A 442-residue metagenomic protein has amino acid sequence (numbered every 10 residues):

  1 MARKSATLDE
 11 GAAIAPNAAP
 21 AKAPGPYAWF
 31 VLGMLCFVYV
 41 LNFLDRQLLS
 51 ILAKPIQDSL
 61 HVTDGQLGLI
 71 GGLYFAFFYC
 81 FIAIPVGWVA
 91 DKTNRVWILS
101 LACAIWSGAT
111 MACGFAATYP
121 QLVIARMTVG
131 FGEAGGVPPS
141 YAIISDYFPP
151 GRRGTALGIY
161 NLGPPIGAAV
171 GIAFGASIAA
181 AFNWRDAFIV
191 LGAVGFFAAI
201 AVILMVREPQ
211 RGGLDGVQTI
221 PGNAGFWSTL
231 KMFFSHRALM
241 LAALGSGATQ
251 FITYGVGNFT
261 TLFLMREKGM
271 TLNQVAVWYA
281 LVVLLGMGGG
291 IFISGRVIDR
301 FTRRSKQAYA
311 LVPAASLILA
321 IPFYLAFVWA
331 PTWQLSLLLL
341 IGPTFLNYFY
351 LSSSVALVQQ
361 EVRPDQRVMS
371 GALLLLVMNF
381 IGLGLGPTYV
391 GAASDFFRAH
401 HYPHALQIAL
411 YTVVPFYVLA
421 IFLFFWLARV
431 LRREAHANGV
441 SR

Functional and structural regions predicted by a protein language model:
N17-G25, Q210-A243, E267: Juxtamembrane intracellular "pre-TM" segments in multi-pass secondary transporters
L49-S50, R237-I291, N347-V355, L383-V390: Extracytoplasmic gate region of multi-pass secondary transporters
L52-F81: Extracellular/periplasmic helix-loop-helix junction of adjacent transmembrane segments in MFS-like secondary
H61, N94, F115-Q121, P149 (+1 more regions): Helix-breaking motifs and short loop linkers at transmembrane-helix boundaries and internal kinks in secondary membrane
G72-V86, L281-S294: Central cavity-lining transmembrane alpha-helices of secondary-active solute carriers, predominantly the Major
F81-A117: Conserved MFS/SLC helix-loop-helix module at the cytosolic interface between two early adjacent transmembrane helices
A125-P165: Cytoplasmic helix-loop-helix junction between adjacent transmembrane helices in 12-TM secondary transporters
Y160-L204, E208: Helix-loop-helix hairpin linking two adjacent transmembrane segments in secondary transporters
